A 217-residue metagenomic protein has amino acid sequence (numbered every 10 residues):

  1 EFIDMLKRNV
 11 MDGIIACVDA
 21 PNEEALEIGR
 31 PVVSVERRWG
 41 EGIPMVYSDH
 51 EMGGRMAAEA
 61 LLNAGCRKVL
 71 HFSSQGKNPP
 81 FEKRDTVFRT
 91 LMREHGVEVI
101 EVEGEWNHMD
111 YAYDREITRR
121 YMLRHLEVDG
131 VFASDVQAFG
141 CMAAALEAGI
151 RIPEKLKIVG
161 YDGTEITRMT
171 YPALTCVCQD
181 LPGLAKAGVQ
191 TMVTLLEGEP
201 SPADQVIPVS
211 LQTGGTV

Functional and structural regions predicted by a protein language model:
E1, A20, V46-M56, F72-I117 (+4 more regions): Hinge/beta->alpha junction and helix N-cap segments in small-molecule ligand-binding domains
E1-E59, M122-E127: Alpha-helical recognition/docking segments in bacterial nutrient-uptake and carbohydrate-utilization systems
I3-V18, K68-S73, G104, R124-V136 (+1 more regions): Periplasmic-binding protein-like
E23-A25, G42, P79, C141 (+1 more regions): Glycine/Thr-rich phosphate-binding loops of Rossmann-like dinucleotide-binding domains
G29-V32, V97, P153-L156: A short helix->loop->beta-strand "cap" motif at the edges of active sites that frequently abuts
P31, C66-V69: Residues that mark the start of a beta-strand
R119-V217: Flexible loop/turn connectors
